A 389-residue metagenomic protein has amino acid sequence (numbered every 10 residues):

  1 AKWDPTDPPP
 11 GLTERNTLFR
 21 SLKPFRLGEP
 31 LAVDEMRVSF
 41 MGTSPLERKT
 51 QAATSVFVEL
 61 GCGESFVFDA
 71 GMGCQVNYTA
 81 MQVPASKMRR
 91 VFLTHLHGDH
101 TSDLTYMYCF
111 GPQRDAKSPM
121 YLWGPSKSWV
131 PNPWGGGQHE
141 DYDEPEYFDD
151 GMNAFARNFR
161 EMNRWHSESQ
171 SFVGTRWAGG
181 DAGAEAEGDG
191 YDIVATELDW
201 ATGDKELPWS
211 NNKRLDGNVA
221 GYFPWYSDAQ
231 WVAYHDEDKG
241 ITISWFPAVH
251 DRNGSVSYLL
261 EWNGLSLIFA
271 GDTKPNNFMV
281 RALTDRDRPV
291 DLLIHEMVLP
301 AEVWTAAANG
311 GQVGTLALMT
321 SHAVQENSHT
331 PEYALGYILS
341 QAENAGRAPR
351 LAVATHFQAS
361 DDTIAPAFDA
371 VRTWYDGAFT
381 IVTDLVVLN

Functional and structural regions predicted by a protein language model:
A1-L265, D361, A365-N389: Binuclear metal-dependent hydrolase catalytic cores
S257, N263-I268, K274-V386: Cap/insert and terminal regions of metallo-dependent hydrolase folds
